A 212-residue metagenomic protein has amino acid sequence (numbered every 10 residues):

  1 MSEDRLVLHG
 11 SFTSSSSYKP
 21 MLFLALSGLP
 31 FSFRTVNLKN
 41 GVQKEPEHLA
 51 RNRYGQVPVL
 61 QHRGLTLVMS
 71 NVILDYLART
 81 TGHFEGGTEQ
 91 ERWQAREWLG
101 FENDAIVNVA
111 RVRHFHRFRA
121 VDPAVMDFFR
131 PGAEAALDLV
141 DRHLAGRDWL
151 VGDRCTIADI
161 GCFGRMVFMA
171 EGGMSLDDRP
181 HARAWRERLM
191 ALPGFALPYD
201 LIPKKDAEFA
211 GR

Functional and structural regions predicted by a protein language model:
M1-E134, D141, D177-P180: GST-like domain detector, emphasizing the conserved glutathione-binding G-site in the N-terminal thioredoxin-like
Y18, G41, R186, D206-A207: Generic structural signal for helix capping and beta-alpha/helix-loop junctions
L38-K39, A158, P203: Conserved beta-strand edge residues that scaffold enzyme active sites
A78-R79, A145, M190-A191: Residues at helix-coil transition
W98-F101, V112, F163, W185 (+1 more regions): Short acidic/histidine-centered micro-motifs embedded in hydrophobic/aromatic stretches that mark compact functional
A110-R113, L150-A191, A196: GST superfamily/GST-like fold recognition
L137-V151: Hydrophobic alpha-helical bundle segments that form small-molecule/ligand-binding pockets
P198-R212: Terminal-tail/helix-coil boundary detector
